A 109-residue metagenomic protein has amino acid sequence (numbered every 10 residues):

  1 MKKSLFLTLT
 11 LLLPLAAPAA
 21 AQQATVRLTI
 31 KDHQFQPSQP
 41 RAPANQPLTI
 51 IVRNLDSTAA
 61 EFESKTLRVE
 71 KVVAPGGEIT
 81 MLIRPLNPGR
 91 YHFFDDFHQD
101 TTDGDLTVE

Functional and structural regions predicted by a protein language model:
M1-L7: Bacterial N-terminal signal peptides that target proteins for export
P14-P18: N-terminal signal peptide c-region/cleavage motif recognized by signal peptidases
A20-R27, Q34, V73-E109: Extracellular/periplasmic metallocenter environments
S38, Q46-I50: Structural beta-strand segments of beta-rich domains
S38-P40, R68-V72: Beta-strand-rich interaction surfaces with strong enrichment in secreted/lumenal proteins
L48, T58-A60, T102-G104: Short beta-strand/loop motifs in extracellular/secreted proteins, especially within beta-sandwich accessory domains
V52-N54: Asparagine-centered strand-capping/turn motif at beta-strand->loop junctions
A60-T66: Change to "...patches in solvent-exposed regions of secreted, membrane-anchored, or virion-exposed structural
